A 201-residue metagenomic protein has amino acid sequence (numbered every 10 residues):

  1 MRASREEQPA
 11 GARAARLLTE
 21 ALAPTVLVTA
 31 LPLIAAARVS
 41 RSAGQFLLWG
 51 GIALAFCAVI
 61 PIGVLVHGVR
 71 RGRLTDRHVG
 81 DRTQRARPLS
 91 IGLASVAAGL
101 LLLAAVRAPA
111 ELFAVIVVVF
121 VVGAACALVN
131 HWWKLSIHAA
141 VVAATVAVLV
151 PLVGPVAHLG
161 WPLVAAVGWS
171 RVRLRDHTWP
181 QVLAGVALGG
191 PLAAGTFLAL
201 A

Functional and structural regions predicted by a protein language model:
M1-A15: Short, Lys/Arg-rich, polar N-terminal cytosolic tail immediately upstream of the first transmembrane signal-anchor
L18-V39: The first (N-terminal) embedded transmembrane alpha-helix
L27-T29, S90-L101, V121, A140-A143 (+1 more regions): Core segments of transmembrane alpha-helices that mediate helix-helix packing or line hydrophobic substrate/ligand
L33-I34, A55-H67, S90-L103, A165 (+1 more regions): Hydrophobic core of alpha-helical transmembrane segments in multi-pass integral membrane proteins
Q45-I60, V118: Alpha-helical transmembrane segments
V66-L74, L100-F113: Transmembrane alpha-helix boundary signature
T75-G92: Juxtamembrane helix-capping/reentrant segments at transmembrane boundaries
P109-A201: Membrane-embedded catalytic cores of phosphoryl/pyrophosphoryl-handling enzymes
